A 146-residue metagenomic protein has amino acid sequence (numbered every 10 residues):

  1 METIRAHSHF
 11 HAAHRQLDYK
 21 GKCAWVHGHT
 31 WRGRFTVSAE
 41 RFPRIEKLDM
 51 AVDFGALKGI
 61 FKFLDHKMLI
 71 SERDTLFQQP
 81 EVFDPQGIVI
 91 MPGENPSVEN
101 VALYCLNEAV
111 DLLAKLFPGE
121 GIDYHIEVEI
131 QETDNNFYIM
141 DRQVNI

Functional and structural regions predicted by a protein language model:
M1-I146: Charge-rich, low-complexity N-terminal segments
